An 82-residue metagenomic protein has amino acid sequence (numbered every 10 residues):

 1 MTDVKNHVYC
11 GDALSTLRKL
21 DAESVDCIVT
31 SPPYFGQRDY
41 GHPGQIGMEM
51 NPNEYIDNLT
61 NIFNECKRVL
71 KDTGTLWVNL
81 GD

Functional and structural regions predicted by a protein language model:
M1-D82: S-adenosyl-L-methionine-dependent nucleic acid methyltransferase catalytic domains
